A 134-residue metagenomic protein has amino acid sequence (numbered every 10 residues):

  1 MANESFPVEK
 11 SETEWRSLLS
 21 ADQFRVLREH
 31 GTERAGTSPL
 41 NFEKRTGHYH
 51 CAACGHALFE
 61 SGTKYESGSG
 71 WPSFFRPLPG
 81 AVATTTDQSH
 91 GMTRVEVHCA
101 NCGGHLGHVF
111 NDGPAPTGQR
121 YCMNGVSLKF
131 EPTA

Functional and structural regions predicted by a protein language model:
M1-S5: Accessory (non-J-domain) regions of J-domain/Hsp40 co-chaperones
F6-A134: A short Gly-Trp-Pro
